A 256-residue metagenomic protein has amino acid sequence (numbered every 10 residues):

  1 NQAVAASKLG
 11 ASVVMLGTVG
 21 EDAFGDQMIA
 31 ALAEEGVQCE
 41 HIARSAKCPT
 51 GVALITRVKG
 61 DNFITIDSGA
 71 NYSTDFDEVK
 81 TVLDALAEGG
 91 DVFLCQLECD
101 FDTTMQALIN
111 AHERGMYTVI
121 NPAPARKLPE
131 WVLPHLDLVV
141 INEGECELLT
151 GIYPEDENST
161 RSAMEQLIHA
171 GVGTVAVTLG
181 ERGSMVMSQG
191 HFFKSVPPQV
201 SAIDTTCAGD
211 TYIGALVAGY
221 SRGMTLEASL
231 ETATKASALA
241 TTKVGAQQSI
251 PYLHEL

Functional and structural regions predicted by a protein language model:
A3-S12, R57, A218-G223: Alpha-helix C-terminal capping segments
K8-D91, I109, L256: Conserved N-terminal subdomain of the carbohydrate kinase-like
L83-E88, L133-P134, H169: A short, aliphatic-rich alpha-helical micro-motif
G90-S162, R182-S184: Conserved beta-alpha-beta core of the PfkB/ribokinase-like small-molecule kinase fold
K127-E130, E157-L256: Conserved phosphate-binding/catalytic region of the ribokinase-like
